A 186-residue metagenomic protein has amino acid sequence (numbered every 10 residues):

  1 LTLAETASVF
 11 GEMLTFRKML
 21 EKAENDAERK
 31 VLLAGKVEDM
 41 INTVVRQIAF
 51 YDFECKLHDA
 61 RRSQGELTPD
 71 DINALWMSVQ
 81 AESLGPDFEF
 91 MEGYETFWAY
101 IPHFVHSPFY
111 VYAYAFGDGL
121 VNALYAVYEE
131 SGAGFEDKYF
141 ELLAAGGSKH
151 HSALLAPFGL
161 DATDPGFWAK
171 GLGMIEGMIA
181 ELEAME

Functional and structural regions predicted by a protein language model:
L1, A34-D39: Pore-lining and gate-forming transmembrane alpha-helices of multi-pass membrane transport proteins
L1-V9: Post-HEXXH active-site segment of zinc metalloproteases
F10-A27, K36, T43-E186: C-terminal, non-catalytic "cap/extension" segments appended to globular domains
